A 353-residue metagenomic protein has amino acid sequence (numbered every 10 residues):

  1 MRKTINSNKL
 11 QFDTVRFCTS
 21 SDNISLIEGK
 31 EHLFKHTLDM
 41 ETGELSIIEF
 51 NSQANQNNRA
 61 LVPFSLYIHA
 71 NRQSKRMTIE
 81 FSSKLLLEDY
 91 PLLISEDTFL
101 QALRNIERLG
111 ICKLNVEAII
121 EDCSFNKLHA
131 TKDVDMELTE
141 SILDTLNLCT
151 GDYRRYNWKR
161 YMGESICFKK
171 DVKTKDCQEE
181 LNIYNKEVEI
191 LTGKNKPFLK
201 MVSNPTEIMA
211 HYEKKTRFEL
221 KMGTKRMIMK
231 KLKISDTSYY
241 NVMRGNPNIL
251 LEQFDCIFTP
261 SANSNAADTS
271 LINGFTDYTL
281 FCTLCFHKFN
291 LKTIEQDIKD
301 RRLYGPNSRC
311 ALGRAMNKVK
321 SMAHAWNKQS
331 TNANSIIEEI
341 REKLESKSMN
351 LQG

Functional and structural regions predicted by a protein language model:
M1-D300, K328-G353: Structured, helix-rich domain cores that form ligand/interaction pockets
E80, K221, G313-R314, K320: Residue-level recognition of well-ordered secondary-structure positions
P306-M316: Helix-turn-helix DNA-binding segment
N317-N332: Short, solvent-exposed alpha-helical "recognition" segments
